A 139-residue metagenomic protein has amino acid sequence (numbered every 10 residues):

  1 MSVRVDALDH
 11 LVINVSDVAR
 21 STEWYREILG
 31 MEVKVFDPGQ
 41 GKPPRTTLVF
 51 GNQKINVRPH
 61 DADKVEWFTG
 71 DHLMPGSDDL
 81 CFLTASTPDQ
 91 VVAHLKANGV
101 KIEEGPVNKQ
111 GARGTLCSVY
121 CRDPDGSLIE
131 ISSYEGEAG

Functional and structural regions predicted by a protein language model:
M1-R20, D78-L80, S133-G139: N-terminal beta-strand motif that seeds the catalytic metal site of vicinal oxygen chelate
S2-R4, V92-G139: Vicinal oxygen chelate
I13-A62: Core segments of cupin and vicinal oxygen chelate
R20-S21, T87-V92: Short, conserved charged micro-motifs
K42-P44, G76, T115: Exposed loop/turn and edge beta-strand positions of beta-sandwich/beta-sheet ligand-binding modules
R45-T46, L80, V119: Residue-level detector of beta-strand structural context in well-folded domains
K64-H72, N108-T115: Short, flexible, glycine-rich and Lys/Arg-enriched loop motifs at helix boundaries that contact anionic partners
G70-L83: Helix-adjacent hinge/juxtasegments
